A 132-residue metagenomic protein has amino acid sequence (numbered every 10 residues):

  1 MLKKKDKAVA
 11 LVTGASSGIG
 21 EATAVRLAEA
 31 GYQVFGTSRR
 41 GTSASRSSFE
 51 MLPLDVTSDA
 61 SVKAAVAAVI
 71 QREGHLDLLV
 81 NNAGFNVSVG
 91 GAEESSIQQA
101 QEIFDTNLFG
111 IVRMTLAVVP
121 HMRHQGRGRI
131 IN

Functional and structural regions predicted by a protein language model:
S16-S17: Conserved glycine-rich cofactor-binding loop
A30-S45: Conserved glycine-rich Rossmann-like NAD(P)H-binding loop of the short-chain dehydrogenase/reductase
M51, S95, I103-F104: A hydrophobic alpha-helix adjacent to the NAD(P)-binding/active-site core of NAD(P)-dependent oxidoreductases, strongly
L54-A64, I97: The beta1-alpha1 cofactor-binding region of Rossmann-like NAD(H)/NADP(H)-dependent oxidoreductases
A65, V80, M114-V118: Hydrophobic positions on the long internal alpha-helix of Rossmann-like NAD(P)-dependent oxidoreductase domains
A68-N81, S88: A glycine-rich helix->loop->beta "capping" turn within Rossmann-like NAD(P)(H)-dependent oxidoreductase domains
G90-A92, Q99-E102: Substrate-binding pocket helix/loop in short-chain dehydrogenase/reductase
